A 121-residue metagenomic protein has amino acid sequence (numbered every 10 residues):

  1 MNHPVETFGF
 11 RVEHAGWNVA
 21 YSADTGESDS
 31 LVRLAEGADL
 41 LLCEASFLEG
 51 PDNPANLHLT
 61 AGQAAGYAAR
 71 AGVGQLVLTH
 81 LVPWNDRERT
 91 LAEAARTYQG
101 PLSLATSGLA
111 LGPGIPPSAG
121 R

Functional and structural regions predicted by a protein language model:
M1-R33, L109-R121: Core dinuclear metal-dependent hydrolase active-site scaffold
G26-A110: Cap/insert and terminal regions of metallo-dependent hydrolase folds
